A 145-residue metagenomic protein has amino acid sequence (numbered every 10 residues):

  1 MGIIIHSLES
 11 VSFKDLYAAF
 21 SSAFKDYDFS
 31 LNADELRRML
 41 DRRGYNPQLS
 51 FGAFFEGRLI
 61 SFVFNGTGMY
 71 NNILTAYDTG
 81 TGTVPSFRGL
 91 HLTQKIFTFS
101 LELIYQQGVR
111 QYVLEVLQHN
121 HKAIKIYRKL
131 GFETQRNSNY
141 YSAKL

Functional and structural regions predicted by a protein language model:
M1-R38, L145: Short amphipathic alpha-helix that is part of the acyltransferase structural core
F20, Y27-T67: Active-site rim helix/loop that mediates acceptor-substrate recognition in acyltransferases
Q48, I73, D78: Short coil/loop residues immediately preceding or within conserved phosphate-binding loops of NTP-utilizing enzyme
V63, L114, F132-E133: Short hydrophobic beta-strand motif reused across regulatory alpha/beta modules
A76, I104-E115: Conserved GNAT acetyl-CoA-binding A-motif
T79-R88: A short, internal acetyl-CoA/4′-phosphopantetheine-binding micro-motif in the GNAT/acyltransferase core
L90, Q94, Q106, Q118-N137: Conserved active-site alpha-helix within GNAT-family acetyltransferase domains
